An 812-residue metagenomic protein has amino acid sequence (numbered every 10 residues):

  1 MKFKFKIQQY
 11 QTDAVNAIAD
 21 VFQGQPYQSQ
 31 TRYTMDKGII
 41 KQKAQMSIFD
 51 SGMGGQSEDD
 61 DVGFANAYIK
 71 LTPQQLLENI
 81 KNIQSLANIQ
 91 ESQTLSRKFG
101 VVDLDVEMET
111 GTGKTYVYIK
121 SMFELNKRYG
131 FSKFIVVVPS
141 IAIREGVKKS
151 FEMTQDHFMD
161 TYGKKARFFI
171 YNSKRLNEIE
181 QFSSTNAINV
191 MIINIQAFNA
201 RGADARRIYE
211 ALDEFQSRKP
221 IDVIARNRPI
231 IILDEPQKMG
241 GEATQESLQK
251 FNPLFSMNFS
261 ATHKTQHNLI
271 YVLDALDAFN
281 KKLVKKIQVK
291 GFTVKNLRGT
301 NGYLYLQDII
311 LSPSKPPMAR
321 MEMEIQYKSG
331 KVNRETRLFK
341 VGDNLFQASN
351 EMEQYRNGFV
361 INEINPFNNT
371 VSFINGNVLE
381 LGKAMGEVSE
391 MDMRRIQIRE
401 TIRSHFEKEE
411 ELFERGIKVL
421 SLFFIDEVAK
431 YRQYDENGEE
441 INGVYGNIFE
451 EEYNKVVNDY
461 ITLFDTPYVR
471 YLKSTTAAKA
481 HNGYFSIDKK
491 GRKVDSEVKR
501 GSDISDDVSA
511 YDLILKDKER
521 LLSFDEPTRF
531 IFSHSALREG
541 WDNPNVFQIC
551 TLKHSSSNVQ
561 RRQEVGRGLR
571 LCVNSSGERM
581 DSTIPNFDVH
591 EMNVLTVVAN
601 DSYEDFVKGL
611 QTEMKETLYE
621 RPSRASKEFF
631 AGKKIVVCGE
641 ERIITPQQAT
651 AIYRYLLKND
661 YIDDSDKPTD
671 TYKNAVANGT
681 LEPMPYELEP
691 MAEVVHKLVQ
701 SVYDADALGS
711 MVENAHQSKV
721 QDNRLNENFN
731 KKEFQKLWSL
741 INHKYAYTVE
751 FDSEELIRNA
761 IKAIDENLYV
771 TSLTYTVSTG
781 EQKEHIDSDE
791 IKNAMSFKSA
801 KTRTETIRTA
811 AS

Functional and structural regions predicted by a protein language model:
K98-S121: Walker A/P-loop
D105, G163-R167, S173-L176, S184-V190 (+13 more regions): Conserved C-terminal RecA-like helicase domain
G130-G163, Q196-A197, I425-A429: Conserved Walker A/P-loop ATP-binding site and its immediately adjacent core in helicase/helicase-like ATPase domains
R201-I208, A225, P236-E246, D542-P544: Conserved ATPase-coupling elements of RecA-like P-loop NTPase cores
D234-E235, A536: Walker B catalytic acidic pair
G241-N301: Post-DEXD/H (motif II) to motif III coupling segment of the RecA-like Helicase ATP-binding lobe
S533, E539-H554, Q560-V565, T596: A short beta-strand element within the Helicase C-terminal
S556-T583: Conserved SF2 helicase motif VI
